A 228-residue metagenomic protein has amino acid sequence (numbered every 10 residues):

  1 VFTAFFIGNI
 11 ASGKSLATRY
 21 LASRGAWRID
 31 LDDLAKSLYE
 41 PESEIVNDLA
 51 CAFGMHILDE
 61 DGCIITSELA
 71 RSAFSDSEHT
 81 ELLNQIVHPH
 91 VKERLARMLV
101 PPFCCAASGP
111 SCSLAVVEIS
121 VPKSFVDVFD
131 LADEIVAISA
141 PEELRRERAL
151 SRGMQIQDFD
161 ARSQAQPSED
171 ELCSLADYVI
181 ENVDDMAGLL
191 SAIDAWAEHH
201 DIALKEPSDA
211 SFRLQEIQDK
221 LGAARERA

Functional and structural regions predicted by a protein language model:
F6: Hydrophobic anchor at the beta1->P-loop junction of P-loop NTPases
I10: The conserved Walker
S15: Walker A/P-loop
S23-L31, E44: Post-Walker A helix-loop "phosphate-sensing" segment adjacent to the P-loop in P-loop NTPases
W27, D33, E134, D177-Y178: Well-ordered beta-strand positions
D33-S113: ATP-dependent small-molecule kinase phosphotransfer cores that center on conserved nucleotide phosphate-binding segments
R94-R97, S124-D130, S151-A224: Small-molecule kinase domains that catalyze NTP-dependent phosphoryl transfer to phosphate-bearing small molecules
A96-V100, C104, S111, A115-S151: ATP-dependent NMP and nucleoside kinases share a basic, alpha-helical "lid"
